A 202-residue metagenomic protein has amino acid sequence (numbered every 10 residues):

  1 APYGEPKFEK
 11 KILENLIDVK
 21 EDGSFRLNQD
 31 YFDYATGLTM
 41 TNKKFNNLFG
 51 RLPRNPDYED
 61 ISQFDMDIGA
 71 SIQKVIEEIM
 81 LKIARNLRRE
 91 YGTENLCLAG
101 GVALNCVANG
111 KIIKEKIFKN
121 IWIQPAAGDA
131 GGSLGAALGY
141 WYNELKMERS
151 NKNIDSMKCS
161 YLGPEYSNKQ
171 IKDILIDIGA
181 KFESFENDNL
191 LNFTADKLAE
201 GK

Functional and structural regions predicted by a protein language model:
A1-K202: Short acidic/glycine-rich loops and adjacent helix/strand connectors that line catalytic pockets where negatively
